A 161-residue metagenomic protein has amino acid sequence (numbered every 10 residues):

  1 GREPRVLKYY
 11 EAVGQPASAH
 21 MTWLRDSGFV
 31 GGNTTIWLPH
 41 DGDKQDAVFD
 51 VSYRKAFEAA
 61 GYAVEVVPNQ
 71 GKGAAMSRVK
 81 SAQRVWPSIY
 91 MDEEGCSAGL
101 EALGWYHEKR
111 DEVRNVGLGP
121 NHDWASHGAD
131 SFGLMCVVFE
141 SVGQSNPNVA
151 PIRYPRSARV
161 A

Functional and structural regions predicted by a protein language model:
R2-P120, V142-G143, R153-A161: Mg2+-dependent endonuclease catalytic cores in nucleic-acid-processing enzymes, primarily RNase H-like
H122-Q144: Acidic, Mg2+-coordinating catalytic module of metal-dependent nucleases/exonucleases that use a two-metal-ion mechanism
N148-I152: Mixed-charge, glycine-rich, non-catalytic linkers/tails in nucleic-acid processing enzymes
